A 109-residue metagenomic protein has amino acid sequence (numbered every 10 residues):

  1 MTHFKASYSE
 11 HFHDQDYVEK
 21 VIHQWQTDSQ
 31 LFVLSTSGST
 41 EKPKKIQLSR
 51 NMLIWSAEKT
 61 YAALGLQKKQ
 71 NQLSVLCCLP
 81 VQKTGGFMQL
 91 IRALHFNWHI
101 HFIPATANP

Functional and structural regions predicted by a protein language model:
M1-D14, I54-L76, A107-P109: Conserved ATP-dependent adenylate/AMP-binding module captured primarily in the ANL superfamily
A6-D16, K20, S39, P43: Glycine/alanine-rich phosphate-binding loops at beta-alpha junctions
Y17-S35, K68-L73: Conserved pre-ATP/AMP-binding loop-to-beta segment of ANL
L31-E58: Conserved AMP-binding A3 loop
G38, A62-N71, Q82-K83, I91-L94: Short, charge-rich binding segments
K44-L48, Y61, G65, C77-V81: Short coil/turn segments at secondary-structure boundaries
R50-W55, S74-P109: AMP-binding/adenylate-forming
